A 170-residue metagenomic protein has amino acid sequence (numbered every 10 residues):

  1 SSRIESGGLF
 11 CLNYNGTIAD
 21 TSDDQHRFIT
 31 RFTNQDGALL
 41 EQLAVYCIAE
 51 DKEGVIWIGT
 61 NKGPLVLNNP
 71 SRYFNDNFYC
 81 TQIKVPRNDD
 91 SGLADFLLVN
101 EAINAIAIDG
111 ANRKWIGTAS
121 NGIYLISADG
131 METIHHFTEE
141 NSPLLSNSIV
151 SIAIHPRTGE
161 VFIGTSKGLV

Functional and structural regions predicted by a protein language model:
S1-V170: Carboxylate-rich, polar loop motifs that coordinate divalent cations or form catalytic acidic clusters
